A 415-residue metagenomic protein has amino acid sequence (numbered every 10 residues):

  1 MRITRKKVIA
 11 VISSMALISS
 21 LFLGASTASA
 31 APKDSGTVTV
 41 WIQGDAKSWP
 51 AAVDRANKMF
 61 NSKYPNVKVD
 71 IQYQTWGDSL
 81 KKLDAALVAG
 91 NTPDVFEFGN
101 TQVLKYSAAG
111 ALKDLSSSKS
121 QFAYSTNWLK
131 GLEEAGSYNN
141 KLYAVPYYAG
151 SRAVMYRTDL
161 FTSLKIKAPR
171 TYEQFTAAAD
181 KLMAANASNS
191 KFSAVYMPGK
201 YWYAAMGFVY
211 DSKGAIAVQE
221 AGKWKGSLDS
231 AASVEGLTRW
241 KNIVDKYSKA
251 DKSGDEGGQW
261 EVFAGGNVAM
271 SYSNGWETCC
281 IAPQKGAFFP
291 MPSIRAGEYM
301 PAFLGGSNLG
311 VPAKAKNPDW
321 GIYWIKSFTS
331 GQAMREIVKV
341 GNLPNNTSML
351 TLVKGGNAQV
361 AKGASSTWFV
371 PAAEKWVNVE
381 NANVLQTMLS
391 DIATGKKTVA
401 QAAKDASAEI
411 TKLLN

Functional and structural regions predicted by a protein language model:
R2-S14, S20-K105, F122, A168 (+6 more regions): Conserved N-terminal structural module of periplasmic/extracytoplasmic solute-binding proteins
Q43, N61, V103, A204 (+2 more regions): Extracytoplasmic/periplasmic substrate-binding proteins
A52, I325-T347: Periplasmic-binding protein-like
D94, A123-L160, S193, E298-P301 (+1 more regions): A structural signal for short loop-to-beta-strand junctions that line the ligand-binding cleft of periplasmic/secreted
N100-R152, T176, A187, D211 (+2 more regions): Hinge/lid segment of periplasmic solute-binding proteins
G131-A135, F289-P290, V338-T387, D391: Long, aromatic- and glycine/proline-rich binding clefts that accommodate carbohydrate-like moieties
N139, Y143-Y147, R152, T176-K225 (+1 more regions): Extracytoplasmic/periplasmic solute-binding protein
A179-D180, G222-K252: Glycine-centered hinge/linker elements that transmit conformational signals in sensory and ligand-binding systems
